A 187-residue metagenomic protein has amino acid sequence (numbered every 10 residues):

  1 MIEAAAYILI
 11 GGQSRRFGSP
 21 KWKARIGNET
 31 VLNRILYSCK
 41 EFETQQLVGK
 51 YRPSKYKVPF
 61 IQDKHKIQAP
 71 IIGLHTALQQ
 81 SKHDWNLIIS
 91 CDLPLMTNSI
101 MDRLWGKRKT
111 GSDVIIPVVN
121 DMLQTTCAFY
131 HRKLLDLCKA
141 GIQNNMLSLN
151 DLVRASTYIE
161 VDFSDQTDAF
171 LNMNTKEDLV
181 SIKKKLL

Functional and structural regions predicted by a protein language model:
M1-M146, D151-F170, K176-E177, K183-L187: Nucleotide and nucleotide-moiety/phosphate-recognizing core
